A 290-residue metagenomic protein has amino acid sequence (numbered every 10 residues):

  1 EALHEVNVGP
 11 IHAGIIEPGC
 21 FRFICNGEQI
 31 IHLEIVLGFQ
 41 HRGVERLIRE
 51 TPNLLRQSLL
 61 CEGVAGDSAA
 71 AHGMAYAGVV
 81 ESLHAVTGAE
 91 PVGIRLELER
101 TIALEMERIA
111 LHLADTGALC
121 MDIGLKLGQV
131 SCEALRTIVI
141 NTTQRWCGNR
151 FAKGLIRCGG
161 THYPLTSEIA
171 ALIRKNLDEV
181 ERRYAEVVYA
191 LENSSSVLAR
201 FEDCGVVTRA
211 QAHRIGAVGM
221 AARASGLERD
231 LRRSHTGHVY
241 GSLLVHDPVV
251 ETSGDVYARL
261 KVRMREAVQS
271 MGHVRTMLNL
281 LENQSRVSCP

Functional and structural regions predicted by a protein language model:
E1-P290: Active-site bordering "gate/hinge" segments that shape substrate access to catalytic or cofactor-binding pockets
